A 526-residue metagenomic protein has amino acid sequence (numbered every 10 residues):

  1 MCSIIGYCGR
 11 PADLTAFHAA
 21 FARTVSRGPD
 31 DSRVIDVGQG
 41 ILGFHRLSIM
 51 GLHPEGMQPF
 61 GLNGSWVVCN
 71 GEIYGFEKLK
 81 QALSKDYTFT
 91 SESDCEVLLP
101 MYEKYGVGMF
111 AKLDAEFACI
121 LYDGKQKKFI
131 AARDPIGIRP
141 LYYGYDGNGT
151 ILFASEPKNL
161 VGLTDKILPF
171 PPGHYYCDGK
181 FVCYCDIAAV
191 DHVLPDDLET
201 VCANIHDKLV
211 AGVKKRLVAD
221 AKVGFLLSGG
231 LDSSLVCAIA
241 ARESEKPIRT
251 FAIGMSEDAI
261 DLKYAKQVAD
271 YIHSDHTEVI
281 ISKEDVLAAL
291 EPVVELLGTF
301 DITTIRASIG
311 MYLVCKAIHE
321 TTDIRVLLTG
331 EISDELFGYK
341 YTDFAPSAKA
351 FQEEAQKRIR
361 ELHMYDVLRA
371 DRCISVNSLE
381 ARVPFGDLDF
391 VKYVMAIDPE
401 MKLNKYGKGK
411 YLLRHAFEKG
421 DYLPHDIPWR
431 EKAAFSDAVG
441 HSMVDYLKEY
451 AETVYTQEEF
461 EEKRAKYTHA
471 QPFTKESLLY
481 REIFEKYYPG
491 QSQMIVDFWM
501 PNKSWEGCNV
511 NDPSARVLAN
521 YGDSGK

Functional and structural regions predicted by a protein language model:
M1-F300, T321, R325: Cysteine-centered catalytic environments shared across enzyme families
D13, S91-D94, L113, L198-I205 (+10 more regions): Hydrophobic (often cysteine-bearing) scaffold residues that line and stabilize catalytic clefts of nucleotide/cofactor
R33-V37, A111-A115, K166-P171, R216-V223 (+7 more regions): Short coil/turn segments at secondary-structure boundaries
V97, K208, V268, Y393 (+3 more regions): Amphipathic alpha-helical segments that form well-ordered structural scaffolds and often line/cohere around active
E156-N159, E199-T200, D207-K208, G212-V223 (+1 more regions): Peripheral terminal appendages
G229, V314, T329-I332: Glycine-rich beta-strand-to-loop/alpha-helix junction loops that act as flexible
E257-C315, T321, G338-Q352, R372 (+2 more regions): ATP-dependent adenylate-handling ligase core
I324-E354, E361-F473: Mid-to-C-terminal catalytic subdomains of enzymes that bind/position adenosyl phosphate moieties or nucleic-acid
